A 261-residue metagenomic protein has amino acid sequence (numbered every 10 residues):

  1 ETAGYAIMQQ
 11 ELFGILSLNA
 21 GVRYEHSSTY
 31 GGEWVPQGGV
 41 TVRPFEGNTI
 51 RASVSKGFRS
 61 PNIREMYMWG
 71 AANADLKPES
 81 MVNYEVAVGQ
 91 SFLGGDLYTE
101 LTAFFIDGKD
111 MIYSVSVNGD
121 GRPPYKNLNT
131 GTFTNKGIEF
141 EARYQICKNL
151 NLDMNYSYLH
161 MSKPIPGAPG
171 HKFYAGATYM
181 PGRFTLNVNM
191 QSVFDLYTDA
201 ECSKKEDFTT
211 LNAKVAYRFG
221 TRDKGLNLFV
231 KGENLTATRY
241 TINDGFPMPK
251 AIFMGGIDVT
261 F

Functional and structural regions predicted by a protein language model:
E1-S27, E33-Q37, T41, S55 (+2 more regions): Surface-exposed extracellular loop regions of Gram-negative outer-membrane beta-barrel proteins
T2, G32-W34, S80-Y84, F105 (+4 more regions): Residues that define the transmembrane beta-barrel architecture of outer-membrane proteins
T2, V22-S28, V54-S60, Y67-W69 (+9 more regions): Transmembrane beta-strands of outer-membrane beta-barrel pores
A6-Q10, G38-V42, V86-Q90, F140-Y144 (+5 more regions): Residues on the lipid-exposed face of transmembrane beta-strands in outer-membrane beta-barrel proteins
E11-L18, A103-D107, L128-T198, N227 (+1 more regions): Gram-negative outer-membrane beta-barrel transporters
G14-L18, W34, E46-I50, G95-T99 (+6 more regions): Outer-envelope beta-barrel architecture signal
R43, T49, K56-K109, V115-Q145 (+1 more regions): Outer-membrane beta-barrel signature, preferentially recognizing the C-terminal barrel domain of Gram-negative
D107-K109, S114, D195-Y197, V215-F261: C-terminal beta-signal and adjacent terminal beta-strands/loops of Gram-negative outer-membrane beta-barrel proteins
